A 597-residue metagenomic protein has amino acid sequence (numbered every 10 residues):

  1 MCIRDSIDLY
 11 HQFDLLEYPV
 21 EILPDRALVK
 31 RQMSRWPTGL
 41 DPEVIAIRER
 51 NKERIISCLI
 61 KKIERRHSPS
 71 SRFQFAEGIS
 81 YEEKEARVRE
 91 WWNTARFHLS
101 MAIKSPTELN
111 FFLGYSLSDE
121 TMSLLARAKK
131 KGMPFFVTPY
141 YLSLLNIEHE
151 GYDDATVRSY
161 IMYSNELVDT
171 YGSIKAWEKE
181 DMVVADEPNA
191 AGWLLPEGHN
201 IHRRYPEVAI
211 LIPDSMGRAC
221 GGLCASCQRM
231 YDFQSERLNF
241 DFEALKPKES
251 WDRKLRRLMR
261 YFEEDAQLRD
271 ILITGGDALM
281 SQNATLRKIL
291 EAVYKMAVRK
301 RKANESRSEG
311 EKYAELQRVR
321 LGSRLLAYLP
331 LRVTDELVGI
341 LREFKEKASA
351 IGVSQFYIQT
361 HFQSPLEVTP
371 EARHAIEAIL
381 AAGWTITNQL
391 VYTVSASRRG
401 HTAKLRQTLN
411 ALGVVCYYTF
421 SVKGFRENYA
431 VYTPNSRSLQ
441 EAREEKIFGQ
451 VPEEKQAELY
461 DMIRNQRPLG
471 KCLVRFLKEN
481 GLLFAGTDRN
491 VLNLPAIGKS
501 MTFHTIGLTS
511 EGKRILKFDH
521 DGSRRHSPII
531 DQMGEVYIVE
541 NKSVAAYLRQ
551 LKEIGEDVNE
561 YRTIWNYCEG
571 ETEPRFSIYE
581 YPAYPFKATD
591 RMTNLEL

Functional and structural regions predicted by a protein language model:
R4-R204: Flexible, acidic/Gly-rich N-terminal and inter-domain linker regions that tether and position cofactor-handling modules
R4-S6, I161-S164, T170-I212, A219 (+1 more regions): Conserved Radical SAM active-site core
L125-M133, I201, K246, D277-S281 (+2 more regions): Conserved aromatic-histidine-acidic binding/catalytic patches
P134-F135, Y141, G217-R218, A278-M280 (+1 more regions): Gly/Ser/Thr-rich loops at beta-strand to alpha-helix junctions that form or flank small-molecule/cofactor-binding
V137, R443-L597: C-terminal accessory regions of radical SAM enzymes
C227-R229, A375-A378, G534-E535: Short, solvent-exposed amphipathic alpha-helical segments in soluble enzyme and RNA/protein-processing domains
L255-E263, G276-V451: Conserved AdoMet/S-adenosylmethionine-binding subsite of the radical SAM
